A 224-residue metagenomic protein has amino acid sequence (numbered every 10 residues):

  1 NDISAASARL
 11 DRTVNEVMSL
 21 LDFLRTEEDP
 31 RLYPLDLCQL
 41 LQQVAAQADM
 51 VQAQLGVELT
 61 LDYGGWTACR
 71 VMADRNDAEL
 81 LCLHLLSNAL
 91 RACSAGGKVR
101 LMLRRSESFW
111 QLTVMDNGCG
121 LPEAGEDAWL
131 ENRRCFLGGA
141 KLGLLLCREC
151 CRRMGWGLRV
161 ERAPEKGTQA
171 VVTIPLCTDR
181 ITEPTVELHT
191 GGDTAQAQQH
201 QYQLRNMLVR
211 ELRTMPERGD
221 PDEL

Functional and structural regions predicted by a protein language model:
A5-L10: Short alpha-helical segment of the dimerization/phosphotransfer core of two-component systems
R25-P30, R70-A73: Conserved micro-motifs of the catalytic ATP-binding
E58-C69: Conserved catalytic submotifs in the C-terminal HATPase_c
N88-L90: Short helix-loop "hinge" at the ATP-lid/N-box region of the Bergerat-fold HATPase_c
G96-S108: Short beta-strand/loop element within the Bergerat-fold HATPase_c
D116: Acidic ATP/Mg2+-coordinating residue in the GHKL
